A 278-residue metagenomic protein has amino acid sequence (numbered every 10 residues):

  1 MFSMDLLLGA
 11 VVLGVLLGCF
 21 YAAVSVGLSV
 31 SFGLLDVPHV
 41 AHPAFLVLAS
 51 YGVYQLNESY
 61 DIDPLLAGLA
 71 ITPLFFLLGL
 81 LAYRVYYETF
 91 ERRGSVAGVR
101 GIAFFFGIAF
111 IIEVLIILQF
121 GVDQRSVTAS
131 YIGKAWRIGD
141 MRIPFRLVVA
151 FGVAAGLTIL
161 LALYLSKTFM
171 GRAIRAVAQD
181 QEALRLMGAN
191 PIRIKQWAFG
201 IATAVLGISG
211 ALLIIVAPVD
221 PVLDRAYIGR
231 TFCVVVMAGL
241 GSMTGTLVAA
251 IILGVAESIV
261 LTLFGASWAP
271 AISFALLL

Functional and structural regions predicted by a protein language model:
M1-V24, G52, D63-A67, R93-I102 (+4 more regions): Membrane-interfacial amphipathic/re-entrant helices at transmembrane-helix boundaries
F2-L13, L17, L165-F169, A198-V235 (+1 more regions): Inter-helical junctions in multi-pass inner-membrane proteins, predominant in energy-converting antiporter-like
L6-E58, V85, F90-V96, R100 (+1 more regions): Single transmembrane alpha-helix segments in multi-pass membrane proteins
L17, R142-V219, M243-A249: Helix-loop-helix "hairpin" substructures at the membrane interface of multi-pass membrane proteins
L35-P38, S59, A67-A70, L77-D123 (+3 more regions): Short loop segments and helix-boundary regions at transmembrane helix junctions of multi-pass inner-membrane proteins
H39, I252-L278: C-terminal transmembrane helix and the adjacent membrane-cytosol boundary/short C-terminal tail of inner/organellar
S50-Y54, T72-L78, F106-I116, V153-A162 (+3 more regions): Hydrophobic core segments of alpha-helical transmembrane domains in multi-pass membrane transport and ion-translocation
T89-F90, G98-K167, R193-W197, I259 (+2 more regions): Transmembrane helix-bundle core of multi-pass membrane transporters and related energy-transducing complexes
